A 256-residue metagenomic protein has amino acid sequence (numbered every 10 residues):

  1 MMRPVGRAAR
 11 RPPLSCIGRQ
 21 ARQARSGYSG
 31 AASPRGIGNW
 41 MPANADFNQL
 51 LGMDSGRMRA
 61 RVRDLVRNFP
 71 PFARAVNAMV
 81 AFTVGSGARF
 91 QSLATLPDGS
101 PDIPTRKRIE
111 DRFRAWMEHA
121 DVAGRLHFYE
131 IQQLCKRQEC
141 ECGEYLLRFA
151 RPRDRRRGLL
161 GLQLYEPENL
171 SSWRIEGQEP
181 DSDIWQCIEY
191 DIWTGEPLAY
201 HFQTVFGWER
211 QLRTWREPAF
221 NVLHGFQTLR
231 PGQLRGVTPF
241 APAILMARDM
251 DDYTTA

Functional and structural regions predicted by a protein language model:
M1-V76, T95, F128-A256: Structured, contiguous alpha/beta core segments that scaffold functional sites
T83-D121, I131: Low-complexity, highly charged intrinsically disordered N-terminal segments that act as targeting/localization
